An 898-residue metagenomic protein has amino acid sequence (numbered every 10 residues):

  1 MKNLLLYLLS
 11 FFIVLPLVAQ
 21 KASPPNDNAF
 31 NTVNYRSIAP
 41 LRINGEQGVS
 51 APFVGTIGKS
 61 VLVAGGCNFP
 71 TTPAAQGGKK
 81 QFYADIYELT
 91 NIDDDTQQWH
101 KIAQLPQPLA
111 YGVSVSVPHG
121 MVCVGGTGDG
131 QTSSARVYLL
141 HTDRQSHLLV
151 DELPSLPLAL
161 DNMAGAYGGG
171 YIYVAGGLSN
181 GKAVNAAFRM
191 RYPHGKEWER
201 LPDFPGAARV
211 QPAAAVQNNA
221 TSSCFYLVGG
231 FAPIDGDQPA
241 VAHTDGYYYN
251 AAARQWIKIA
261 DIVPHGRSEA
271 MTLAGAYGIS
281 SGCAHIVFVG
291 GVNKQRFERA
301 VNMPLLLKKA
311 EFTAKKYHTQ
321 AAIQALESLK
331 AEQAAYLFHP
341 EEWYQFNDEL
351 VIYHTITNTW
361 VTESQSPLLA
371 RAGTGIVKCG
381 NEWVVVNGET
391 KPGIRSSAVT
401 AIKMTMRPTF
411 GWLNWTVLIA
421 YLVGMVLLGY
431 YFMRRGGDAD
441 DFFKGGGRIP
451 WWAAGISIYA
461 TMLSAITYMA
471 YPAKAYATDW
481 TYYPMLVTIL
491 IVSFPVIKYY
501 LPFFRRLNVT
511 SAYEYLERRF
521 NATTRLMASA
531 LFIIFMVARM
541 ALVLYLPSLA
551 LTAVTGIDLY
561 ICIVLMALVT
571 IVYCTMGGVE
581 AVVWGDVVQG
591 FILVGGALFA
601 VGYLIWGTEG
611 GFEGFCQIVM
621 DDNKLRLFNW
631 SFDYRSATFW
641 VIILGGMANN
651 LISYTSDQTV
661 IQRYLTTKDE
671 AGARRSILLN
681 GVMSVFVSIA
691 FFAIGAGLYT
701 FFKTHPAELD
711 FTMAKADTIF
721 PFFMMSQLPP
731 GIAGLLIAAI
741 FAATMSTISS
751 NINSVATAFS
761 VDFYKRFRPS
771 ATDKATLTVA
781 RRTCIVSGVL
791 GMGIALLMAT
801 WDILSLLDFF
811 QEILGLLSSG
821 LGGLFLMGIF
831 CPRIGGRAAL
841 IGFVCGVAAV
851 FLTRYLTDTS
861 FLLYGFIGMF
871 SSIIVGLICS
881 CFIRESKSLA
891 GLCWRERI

Functional and structural regions predicted by a protein language model:
M1-L4, R833: Positively charged n-region of N-terminal signal peptides that target proteins for export
K2, A51-P52, A84, D440 (+1 more regions): Short amphipathic alpha-helical segments
L4-L5, A22-S23, Q211-A213, I259-A260 (+3 more regions): Residue-level detector of intrinsically disordered/flexible regions characterized by low predicted structural confidence
Y7-P16: Bacterial N-terminal signal peptides
I13-V14, G275, E341, G891: Intrinsically disordered, low-complexity serine/threonine-rich segments
K21-T409: Kelch-like beta-propeller repeat domains
R407-I898: Membrane-embedded helix-loop-helix hairpins and adjacent transmembrane boundary segments in multi-pass transporters
